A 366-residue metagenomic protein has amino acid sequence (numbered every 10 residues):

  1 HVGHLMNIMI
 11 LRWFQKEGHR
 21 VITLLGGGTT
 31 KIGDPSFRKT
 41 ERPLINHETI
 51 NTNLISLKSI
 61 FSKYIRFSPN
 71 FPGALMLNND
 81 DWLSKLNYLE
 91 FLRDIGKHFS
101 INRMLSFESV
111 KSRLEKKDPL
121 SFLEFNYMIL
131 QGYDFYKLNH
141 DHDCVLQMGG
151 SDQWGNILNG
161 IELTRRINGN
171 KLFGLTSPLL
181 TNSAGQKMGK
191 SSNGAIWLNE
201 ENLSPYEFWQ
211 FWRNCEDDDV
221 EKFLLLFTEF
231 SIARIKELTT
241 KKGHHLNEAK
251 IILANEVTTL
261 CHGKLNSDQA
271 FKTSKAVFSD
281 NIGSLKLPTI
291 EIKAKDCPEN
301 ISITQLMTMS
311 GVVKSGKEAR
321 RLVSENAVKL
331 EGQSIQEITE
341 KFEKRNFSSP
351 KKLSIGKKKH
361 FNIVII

Functional and structural regions predicted by a protein language model:
H1-D34, Q147-W154: N-terminal catalytic cores of NTP/NDP-binding nucleotidyl/phosphoryl-transfer enzymes
N7-F14, L138, I157-T164, V257 (+1 more regions): Buried hydrophobic packing segments
G27-T30, F135, E201, E229: Short connector loops/turns at beta-strand edges and beta->alpha or beta->beta junctions
G33-F37, L86-F91, Q186-S192: Short acidic, glycine/serine/threonine-rich loops at helix termini
P35-N51: A charged helix-plus-loop insertion that forms the helical arch/lid used to bind and gate nucleic-acid substrates
N46-H47, N53-L54, K63-T176, N182: Divalent-metal (Mg2+/Mn2+/Ca2+)-assisted nucleotide/phosphate chemistry catalytic cores
R166-I366: Conserved nucleotide- and phosphate/pyrophosphate-binding catalytic cores in adenylate/nucleotidyl-handling enzymes
